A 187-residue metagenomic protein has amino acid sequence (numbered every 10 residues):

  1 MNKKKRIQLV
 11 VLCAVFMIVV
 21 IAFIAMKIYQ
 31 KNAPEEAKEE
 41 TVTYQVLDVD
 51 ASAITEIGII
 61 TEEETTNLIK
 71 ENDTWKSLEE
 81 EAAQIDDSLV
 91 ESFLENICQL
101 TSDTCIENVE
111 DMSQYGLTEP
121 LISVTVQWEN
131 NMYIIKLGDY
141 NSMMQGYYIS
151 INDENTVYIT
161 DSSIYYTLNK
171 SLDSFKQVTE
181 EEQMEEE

Functional and structural regions predicted by a protein language model:
M1-E187: A short-motif feature that recognizes glycine-rich, charge-decorated loops that bind or process nucleotide phosphates
